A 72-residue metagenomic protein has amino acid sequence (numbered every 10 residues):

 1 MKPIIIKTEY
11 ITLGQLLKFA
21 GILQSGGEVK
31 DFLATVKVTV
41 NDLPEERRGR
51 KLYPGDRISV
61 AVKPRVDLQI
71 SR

Functional and structural regions predicted by a protein language model:
M1-I11: A detector for short, charged/polar N-terminal pre-domain segments
K2, V36, D56-I58: Residue-level detector of beta-strand structural context in well-folded domains
I6, Q15-L16, S71: Small beta-barrel nucleic-acid-binding modules, principally OB-folds
T12-P54: A basic, amphipathic helix-loop patch mediating RNA/tRNA/ribosome contacts
R47-R72: C-terminal structural segments of small proteins and small subunits
